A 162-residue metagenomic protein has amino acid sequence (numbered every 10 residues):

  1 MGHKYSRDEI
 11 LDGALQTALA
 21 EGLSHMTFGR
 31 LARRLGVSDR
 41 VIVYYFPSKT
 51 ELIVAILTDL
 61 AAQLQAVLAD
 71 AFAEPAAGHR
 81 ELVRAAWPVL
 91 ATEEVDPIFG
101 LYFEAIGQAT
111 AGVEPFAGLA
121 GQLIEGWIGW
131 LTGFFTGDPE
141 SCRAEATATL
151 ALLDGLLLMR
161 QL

Functional and structural regions predicted by a protein language model:
M1-Y5: N-terminal intrinsically disordered/low-complexity leader segments
E9, G13-A55: Helix-turn-helix
P47-E51, A55, A73, G107-P115 (+2 more regions): Residues in soluble alpha-helical coiled-coils and helical-bundle/repeat scaffolds
A55-T58, L68-F99, A146-T149: Hydrophobic alpha-helical connector segments
Q65, A69-D70, E93-F103, T110-G137 (+1 more regions): Amphipathic alpha-helical packing segments from all-alpha helical-bundle domains
R143-L162: Long, charge-rich low-complexity segments
